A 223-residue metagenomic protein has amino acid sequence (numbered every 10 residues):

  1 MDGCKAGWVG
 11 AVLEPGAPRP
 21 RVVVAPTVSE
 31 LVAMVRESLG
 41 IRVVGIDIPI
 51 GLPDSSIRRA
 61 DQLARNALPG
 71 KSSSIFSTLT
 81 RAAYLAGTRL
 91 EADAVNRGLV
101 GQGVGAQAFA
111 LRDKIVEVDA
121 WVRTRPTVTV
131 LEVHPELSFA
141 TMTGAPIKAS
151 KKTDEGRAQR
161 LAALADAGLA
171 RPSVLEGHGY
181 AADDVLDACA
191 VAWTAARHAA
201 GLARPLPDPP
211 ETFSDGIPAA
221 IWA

Functional and structural regions predicted by a protein language model:
G3-A223: RNase H-like (RuvC/DEDD) metal-dependent nuclease/polynucleotide-processing core
